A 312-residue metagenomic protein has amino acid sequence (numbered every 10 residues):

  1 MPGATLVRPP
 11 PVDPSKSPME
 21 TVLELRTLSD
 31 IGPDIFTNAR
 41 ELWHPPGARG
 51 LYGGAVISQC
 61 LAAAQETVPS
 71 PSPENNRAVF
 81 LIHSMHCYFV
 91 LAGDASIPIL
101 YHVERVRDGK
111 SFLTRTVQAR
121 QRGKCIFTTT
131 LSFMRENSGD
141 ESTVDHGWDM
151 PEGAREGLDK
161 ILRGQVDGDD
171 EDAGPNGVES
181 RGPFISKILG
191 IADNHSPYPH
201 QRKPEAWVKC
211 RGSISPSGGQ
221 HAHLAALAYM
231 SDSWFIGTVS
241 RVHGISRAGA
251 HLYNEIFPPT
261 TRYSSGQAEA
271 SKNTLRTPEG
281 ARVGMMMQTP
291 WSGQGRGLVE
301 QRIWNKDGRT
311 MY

Functional and structural regions predicted by a protein language model:
P2-Y312: Terminal targeting signals and extreme-terminal segments of soluble enzymes
